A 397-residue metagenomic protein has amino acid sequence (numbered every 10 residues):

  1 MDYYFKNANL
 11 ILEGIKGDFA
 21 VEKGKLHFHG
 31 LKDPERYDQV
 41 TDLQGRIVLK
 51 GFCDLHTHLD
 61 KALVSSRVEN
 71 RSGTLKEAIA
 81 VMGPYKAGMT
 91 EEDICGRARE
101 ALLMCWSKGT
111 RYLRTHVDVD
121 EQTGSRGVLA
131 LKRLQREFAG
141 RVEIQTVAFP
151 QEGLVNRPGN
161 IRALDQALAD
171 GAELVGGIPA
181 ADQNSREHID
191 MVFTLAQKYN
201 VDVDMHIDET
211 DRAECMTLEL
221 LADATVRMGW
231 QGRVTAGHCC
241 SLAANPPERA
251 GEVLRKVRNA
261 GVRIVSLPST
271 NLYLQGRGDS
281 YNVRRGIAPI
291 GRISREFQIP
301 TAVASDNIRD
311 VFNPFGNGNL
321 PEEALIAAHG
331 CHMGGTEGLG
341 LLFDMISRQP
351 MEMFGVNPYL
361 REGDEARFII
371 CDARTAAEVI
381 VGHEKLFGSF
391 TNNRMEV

Functional and structural regions predicted by a protein language model:
M1-E35, Q44, A376: N-terminal metal-binding scaffold of metallo-dependent hydrolase/deaminase domains
D2-N7, P34-G73, E77: Replace "His-x-His-based motif
K50-A62, V117, D202-D211: Histidine-centered catalytic micro-motifs
L63-I94, Y199, T217-T235, A260-R263 (+2 more regions): Active-site gating loops and adjacent loop-to-helix segments of metal-dependent hydrolytic enzymes
S65-H116, Q122-E137, R162-A169: Alpha-helical scaffold segments that flank or form the walls of functional sites
R126-G140, N156-R263, S280-V303, P358: Histidine/acidic residue-rich metal-binding segments in metalloenzymes
D202, D223-V234, T270, L274 (+1 more regions): His/Asp/Glu-enriched, well-ordered alpha-helical/loop segment that forms or immediately abuts the divalent-metal
L360-V397: C-terminal cap of metal-dependent C-N hydrolases
